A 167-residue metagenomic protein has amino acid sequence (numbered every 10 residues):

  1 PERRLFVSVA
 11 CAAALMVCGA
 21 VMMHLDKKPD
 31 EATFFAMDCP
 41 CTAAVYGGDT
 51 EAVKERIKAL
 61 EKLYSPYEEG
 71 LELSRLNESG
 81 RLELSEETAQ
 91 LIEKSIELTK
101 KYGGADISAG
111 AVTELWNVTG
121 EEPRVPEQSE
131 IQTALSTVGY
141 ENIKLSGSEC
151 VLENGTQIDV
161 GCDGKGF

Functional and structural regions predicted by a protein language model:
P1-G161: A contiguous, well-ordered beta/alpha segment that forms the leading edge of an enzyme domain
K165: Short, conserved phosphate/pyrophosphate- and ester-handling motifs at nucleotide-, phospho-/glycolipid
